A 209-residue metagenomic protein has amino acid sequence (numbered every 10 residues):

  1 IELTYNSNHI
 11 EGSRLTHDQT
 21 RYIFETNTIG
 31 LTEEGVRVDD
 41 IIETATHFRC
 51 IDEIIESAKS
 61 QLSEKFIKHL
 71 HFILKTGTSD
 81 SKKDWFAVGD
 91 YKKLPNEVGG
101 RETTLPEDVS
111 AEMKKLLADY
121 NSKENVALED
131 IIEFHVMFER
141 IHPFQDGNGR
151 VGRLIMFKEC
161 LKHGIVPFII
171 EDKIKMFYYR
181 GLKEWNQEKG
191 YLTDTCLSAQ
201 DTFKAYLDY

Functional and structural regions predicted by a protein language model:
I1-Y209: FIC/Doc superfamily catalytic core
